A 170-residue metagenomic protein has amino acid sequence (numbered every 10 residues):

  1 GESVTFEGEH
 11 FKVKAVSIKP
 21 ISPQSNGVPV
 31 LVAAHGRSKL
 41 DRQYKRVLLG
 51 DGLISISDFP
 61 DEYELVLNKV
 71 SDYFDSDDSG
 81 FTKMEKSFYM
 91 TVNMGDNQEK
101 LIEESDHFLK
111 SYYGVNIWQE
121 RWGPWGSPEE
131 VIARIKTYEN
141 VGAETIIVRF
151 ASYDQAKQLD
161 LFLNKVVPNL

Functional and structural regions predicted by a protein language model:
G1-L170: Active-site-adjacent structural elements that line small-molecule/cofactor binding pockets in enzymes
